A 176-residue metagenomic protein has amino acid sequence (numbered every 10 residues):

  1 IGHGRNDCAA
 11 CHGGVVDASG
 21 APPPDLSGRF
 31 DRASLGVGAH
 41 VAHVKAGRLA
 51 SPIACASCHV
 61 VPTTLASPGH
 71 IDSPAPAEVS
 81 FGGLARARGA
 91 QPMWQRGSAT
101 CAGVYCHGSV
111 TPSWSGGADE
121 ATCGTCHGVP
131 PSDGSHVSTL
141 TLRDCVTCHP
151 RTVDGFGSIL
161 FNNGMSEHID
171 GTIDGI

Functional and structural regions predicted by a protein language model:
I1-I176: Flexible linker/context regions in extracytoplasmic redox proteins
